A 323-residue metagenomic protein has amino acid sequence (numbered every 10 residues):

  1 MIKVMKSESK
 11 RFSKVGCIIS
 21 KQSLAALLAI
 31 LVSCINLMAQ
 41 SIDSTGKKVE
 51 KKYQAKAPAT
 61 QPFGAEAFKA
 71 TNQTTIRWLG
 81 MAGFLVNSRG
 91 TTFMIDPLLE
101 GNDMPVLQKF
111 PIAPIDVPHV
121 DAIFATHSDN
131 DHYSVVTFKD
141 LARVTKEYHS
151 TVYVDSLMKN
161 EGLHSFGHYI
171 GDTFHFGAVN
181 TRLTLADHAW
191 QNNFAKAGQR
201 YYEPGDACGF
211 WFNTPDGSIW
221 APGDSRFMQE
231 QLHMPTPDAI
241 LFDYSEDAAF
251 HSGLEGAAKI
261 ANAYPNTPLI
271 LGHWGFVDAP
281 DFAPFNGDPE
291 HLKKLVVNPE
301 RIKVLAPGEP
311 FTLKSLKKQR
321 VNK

Functional and structural regions predicted by a protein language model:
V4-A25: Bacterial N-terminal signal peptides that target proteins for export
S23-N36: Bacterial N-terminal signal peptides
E50-N72, S150-G209, N213-D216, H291-V321: Metallo-beta-lactamase
K56-F68, L79, G83-S128, V135-D140 (+2 more regions): Pre-active-site segment of Zn-dependent metallo-hydrolases
I95-D96, H119-D131, H149-T151, W220-G223 (+3 more regions): Active-site neighborhood of phospho(di)ester-bond hydrolases with catalytic His/Asp-centered motifs
D116-P118, K139-T145, M234-P235, I260-N266: Short, conserved loop/helix-junction motifs that constitute active-site signature segments in enzyme catalytic cores
F227-T312: Cap/insert and terminal regions of metallo-dependent hydrolase folds
